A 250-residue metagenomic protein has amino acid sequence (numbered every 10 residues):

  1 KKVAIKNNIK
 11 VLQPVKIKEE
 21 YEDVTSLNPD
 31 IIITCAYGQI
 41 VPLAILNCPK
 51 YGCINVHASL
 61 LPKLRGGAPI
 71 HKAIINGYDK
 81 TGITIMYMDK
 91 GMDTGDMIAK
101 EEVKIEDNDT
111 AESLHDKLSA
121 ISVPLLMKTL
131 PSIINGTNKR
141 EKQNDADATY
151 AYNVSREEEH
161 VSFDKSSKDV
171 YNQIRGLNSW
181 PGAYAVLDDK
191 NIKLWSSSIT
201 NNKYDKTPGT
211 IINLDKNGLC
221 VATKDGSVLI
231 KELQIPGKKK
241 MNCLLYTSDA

Functional and structural regions predicted by a protein language model:
K1-P181, K190, G226-L229, I235-G237: One-carbon transfer enzymes
F163-S248: An anion-binding loop in the catalytic cleft
